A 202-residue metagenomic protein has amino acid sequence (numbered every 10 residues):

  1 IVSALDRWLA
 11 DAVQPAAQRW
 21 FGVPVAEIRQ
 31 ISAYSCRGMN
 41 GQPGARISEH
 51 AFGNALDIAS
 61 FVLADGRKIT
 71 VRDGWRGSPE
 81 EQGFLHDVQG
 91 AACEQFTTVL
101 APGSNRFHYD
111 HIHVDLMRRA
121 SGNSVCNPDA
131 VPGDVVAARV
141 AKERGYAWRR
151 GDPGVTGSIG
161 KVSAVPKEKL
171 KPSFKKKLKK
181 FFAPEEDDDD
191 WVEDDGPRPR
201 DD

Functional and structural regions predicted by a protein language model:
I1-I28: Active-site acidic/histidine clusters and adjacent loop/turn architecture that either coordinate catalytic ions
S3, Q14-P15, I47-L56, S60-D202: Catalytic cores and adjacent binding grooves of peptidoglycan-active enzymes
R19-G53: Active-site-adjacent substructure of cysteine-protease-like catalytic cores
